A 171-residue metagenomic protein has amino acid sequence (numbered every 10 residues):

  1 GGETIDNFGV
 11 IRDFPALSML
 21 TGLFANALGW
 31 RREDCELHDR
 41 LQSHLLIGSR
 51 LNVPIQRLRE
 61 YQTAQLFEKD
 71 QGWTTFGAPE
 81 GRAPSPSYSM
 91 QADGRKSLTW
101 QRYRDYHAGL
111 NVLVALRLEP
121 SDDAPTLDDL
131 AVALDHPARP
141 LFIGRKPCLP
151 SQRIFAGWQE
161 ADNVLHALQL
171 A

Functional and structural regions predicted by a protein language model:
G2-E3, D93: Generic signal for short, ordered secondary-structure residues within or immediately flanking folded domains
E3-T75: Glycine/small-residue-rich interface belts in oligomeric ring/scaffold proteins and their assembly partners
L51-A171: Internal, well-folded beta-alpha domain core
